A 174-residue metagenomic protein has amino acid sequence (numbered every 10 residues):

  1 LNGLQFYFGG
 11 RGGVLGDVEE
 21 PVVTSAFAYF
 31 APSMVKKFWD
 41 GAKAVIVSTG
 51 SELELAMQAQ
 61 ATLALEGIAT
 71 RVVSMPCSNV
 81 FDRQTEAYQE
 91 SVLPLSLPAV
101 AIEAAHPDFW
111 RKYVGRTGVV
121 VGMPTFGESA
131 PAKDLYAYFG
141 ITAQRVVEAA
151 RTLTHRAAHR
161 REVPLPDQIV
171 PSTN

Functional and structural regions predicted by a protein language model:
L1-N174: Thiamine diphosphate
